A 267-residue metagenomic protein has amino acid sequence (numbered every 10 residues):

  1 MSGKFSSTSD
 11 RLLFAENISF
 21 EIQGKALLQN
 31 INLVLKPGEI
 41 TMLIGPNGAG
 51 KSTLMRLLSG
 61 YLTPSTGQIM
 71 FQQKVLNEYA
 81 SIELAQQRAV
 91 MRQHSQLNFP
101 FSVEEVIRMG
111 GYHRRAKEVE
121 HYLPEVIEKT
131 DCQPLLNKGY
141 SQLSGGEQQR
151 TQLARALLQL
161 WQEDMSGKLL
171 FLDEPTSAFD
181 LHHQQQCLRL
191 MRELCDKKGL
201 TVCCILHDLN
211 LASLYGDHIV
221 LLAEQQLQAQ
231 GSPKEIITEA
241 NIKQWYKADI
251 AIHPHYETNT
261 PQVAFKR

Functional and structural regions predicted by a protein language model:
L13-A15, L27-N30: Conserved structural motif at the start of ABC-family nucleotide-binding domains
I44-P46: The feature captures the beta-strand-to-loop junction immediately N-terminal to the Walker
S59: Helix-to-loop junction immediately C-terminal to a conserved catalytic motif
G67-V75: Conserved ABC transporter NBD signature motif
V75, V220, E224-E235: Conserved switch/coupling elements of ABC/ABC-like ATPase nucleotide-binding domains
E120-L136, L157: Conserved ABC ATPase "signature" region
G139-L143, E147-Q148: Conserved ABC ATPase signature
T238-E239, K243-R267: ABC ATPase nucleotide-binding domains
